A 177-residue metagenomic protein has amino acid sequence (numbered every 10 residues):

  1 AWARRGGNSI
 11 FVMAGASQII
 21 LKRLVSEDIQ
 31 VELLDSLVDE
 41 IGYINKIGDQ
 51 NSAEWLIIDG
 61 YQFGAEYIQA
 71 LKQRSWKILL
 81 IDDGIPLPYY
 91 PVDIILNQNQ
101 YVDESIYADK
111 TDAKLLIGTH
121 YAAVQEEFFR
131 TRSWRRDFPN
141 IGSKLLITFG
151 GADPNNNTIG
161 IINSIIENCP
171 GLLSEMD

Functional and structural regions predicted by a protein language model:
A1-G6, M13-K110, L115: Active-site and donor-binding regions of nucleotide-sugar-utilizing enzymes
G6-G7, L172: Conserved S-adenosyl-L-methionine
F11-V12, L80, I147, M176-D177: Structural beta-sheet core signal
K22, R136-F138, C169: Sterically constrained small-residue positions within well-ordered secondary structures of folded domains
Y89-N155: A nucleotide-sugar donor-handling region in carbohydrate enzymes
A152-I166: A conserved mid-protein helix/loop that constitutes part of the nucleotide-sugar donor-binding site
I165-D177: A conserved nucleotide-sugar
